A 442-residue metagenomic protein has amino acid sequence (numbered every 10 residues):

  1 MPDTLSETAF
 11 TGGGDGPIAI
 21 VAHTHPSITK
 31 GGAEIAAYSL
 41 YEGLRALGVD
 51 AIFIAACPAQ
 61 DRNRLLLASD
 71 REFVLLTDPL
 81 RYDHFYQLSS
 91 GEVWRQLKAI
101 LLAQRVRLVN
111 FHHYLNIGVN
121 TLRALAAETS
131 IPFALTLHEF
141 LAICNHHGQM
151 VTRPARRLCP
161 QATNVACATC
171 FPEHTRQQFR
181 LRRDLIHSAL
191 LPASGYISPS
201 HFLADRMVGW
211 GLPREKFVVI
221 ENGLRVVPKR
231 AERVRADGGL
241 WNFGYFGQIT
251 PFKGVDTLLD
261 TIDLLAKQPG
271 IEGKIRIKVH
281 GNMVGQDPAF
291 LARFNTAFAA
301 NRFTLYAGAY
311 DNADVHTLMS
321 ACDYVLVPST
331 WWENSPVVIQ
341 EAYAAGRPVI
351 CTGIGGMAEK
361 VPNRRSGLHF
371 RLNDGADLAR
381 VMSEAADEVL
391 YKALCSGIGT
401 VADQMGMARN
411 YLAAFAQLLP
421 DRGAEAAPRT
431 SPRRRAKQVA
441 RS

Functional and structural regions predicted by a protein language model:
R157-G195, W210: Membrane-proximal helix-turn-helix segments that form the acceptor-binding/catalytic region of lipid-linked
F202, G223: Carbohydrate-associated surface elements
R235-K253, L259-I262: Conserved donor-binding/catalytic core segment of Leloir-type glycosyltransferases
I275-A292: Glycosyltransferase donor-sugar binding loop
A289-A313: Nucleotide-activated donor-binding/catalytic signature segment of Leloir-type glycosyltransferases, i.e., the conserved
Y324-V327, I339, Y343, P348-C351: Short hydrophobic beta-strand element within catalytic cores of glycosyltransferases and related nucleotide-activated
N363-R364, L368-G375, S383-V389: Conserved acidic donor-binding segment of nucleotide-sugar-dependent glycosyltransferases
V389-S431: A charged, aromatic-enriched C-terminal amphipathic alpha-helix characteristic of glycosyltransferases across folds
